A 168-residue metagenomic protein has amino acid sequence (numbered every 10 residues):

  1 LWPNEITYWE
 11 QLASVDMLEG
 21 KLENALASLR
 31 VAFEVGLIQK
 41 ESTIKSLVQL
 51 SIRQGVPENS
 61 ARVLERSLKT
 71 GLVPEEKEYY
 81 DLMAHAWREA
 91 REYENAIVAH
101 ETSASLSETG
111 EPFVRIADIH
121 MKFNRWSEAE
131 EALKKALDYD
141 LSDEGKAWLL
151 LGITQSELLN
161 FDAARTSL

Functional and structural regions predicted by a protein language model:
L1-L168: Alpha-solenoid helical repeat scaffolds
